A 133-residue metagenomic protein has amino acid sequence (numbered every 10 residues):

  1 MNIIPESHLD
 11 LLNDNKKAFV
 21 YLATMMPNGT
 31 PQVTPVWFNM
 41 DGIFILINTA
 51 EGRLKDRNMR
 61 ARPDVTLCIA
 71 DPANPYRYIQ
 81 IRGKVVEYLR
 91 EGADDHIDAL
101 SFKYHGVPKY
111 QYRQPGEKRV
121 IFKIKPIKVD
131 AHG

Functional and structural regions predicted by a protein language model:
M1-K17: Extreme N-terminal tail/first-helix region
N2-I3, I79-G133: Charged, gly/pro-rich active-site loop segments
I4-H8, K55, H96: Hydrophobic alpha-helical segments typical of transmembrane helices and their membrane-interface/capping positions
L11-L12, N58-M59, L100, I124: A generic structural signal for nonpolar/aromatic side chains embedded in well-ordered alpha-helices
K17-A50, M59, V65-I69, Q80: Short beta-strand segments
N28-T30, D71-P75, Q114-G116: A short beta-turn/loop motif at secondary-structure boundaries
R53-K55, N74: Short, surface-exposed beta-strand-loop junctions and turns on beta-sheet-rich folds
D56-R62, Y78, G106: A short, polar/proline- and glycine-enriched secondary-structure boundary/capping micro-motif
